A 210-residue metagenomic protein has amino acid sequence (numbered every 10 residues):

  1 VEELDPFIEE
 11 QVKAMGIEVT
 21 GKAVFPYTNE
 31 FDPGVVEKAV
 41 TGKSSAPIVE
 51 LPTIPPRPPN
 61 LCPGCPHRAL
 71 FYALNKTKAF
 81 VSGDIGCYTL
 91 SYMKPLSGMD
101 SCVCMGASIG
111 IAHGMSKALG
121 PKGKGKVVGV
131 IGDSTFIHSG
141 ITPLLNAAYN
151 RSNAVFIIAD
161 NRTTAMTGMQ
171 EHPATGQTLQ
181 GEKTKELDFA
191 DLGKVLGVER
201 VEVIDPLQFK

Functional and structural regions predicted by a protein language model:
V1-L4, D84-I85, P206: Structural motif
V1-P47: Terminal amphipathic helices with adjacent charged low-complexity linkers/tails
Q11-V12, A73, T142-N146: A short acidic, amphipathic alpha-helical/loop segment
A23-N29, I85-Y92, T163-T167: Short connector loops at secondary-structure junctions
F25-Y27, P56-P63, T175-Q180, V201-I204: Flexible, glycine/proline-enriched loop segments at strand-loop-helix junctions that form or flank small-ligand binding
E30-P33, P59-H67, S134-H138, P206-F209: Active-site glycine- and acidic-residue-rich loops that bind and position anionic ligands or nucleotide-like cofactors
P47-I109, A118-P121: Active-site diphosphate/adenylate-binding microenvironment
Y92-K210: Thiamine diphosphate
